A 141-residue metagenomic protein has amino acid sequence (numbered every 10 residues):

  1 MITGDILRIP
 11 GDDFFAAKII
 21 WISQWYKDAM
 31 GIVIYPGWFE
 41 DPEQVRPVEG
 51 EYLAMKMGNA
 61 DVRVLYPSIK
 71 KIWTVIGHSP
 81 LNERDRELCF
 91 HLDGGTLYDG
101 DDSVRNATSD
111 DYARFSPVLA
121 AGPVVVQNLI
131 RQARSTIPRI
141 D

Functional and structural regions predicted by a protein language model:
I2-D5: Loop/turn positions that initiate beta-strands
D13-S23: Short beta-strand-centered aromatic/proline hotspots
K27-Y52: Short solvent-exposed strand/turn elements
E49-D141: Beta-strand-rich cores of mature extracytoplasmic or soluble domains
